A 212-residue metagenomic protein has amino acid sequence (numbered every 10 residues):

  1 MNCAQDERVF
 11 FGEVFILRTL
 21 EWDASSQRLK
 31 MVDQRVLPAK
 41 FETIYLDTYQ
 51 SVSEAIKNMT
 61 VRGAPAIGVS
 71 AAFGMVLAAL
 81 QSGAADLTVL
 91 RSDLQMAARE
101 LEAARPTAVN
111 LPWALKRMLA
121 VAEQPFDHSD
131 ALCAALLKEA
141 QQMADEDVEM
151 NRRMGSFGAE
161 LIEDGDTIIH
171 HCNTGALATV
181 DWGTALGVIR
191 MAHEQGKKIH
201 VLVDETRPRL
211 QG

Functional and structural regions predicted by a protein language model:
F10-Q50, E54-K57: Positively charged, low-complexity intrinsically disordered leader regions
T60-G212: N-terminal active-site beta-alpha-beta segment that forms phosphate/nucleotide-binding and substrate-recognition loops
